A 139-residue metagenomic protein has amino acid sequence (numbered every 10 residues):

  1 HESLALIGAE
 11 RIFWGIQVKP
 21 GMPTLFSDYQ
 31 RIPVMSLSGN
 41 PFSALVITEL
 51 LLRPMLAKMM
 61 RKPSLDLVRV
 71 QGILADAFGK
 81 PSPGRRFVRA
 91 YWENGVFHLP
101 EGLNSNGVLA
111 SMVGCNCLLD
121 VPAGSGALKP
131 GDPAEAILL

Functional and structural regions predicted by a protein language model:
S3-L139: Flexible glycine/proline-rich
